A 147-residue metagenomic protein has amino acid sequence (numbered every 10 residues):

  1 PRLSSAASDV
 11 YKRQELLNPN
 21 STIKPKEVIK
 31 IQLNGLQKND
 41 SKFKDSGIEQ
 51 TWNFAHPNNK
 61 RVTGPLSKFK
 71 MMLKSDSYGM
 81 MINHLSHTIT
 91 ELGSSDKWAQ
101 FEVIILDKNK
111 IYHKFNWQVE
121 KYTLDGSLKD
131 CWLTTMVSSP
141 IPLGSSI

Functional and structural regions predicted by a protein language model:
P1-Y11: Single conserved hydrophobic/aromatic residue that forms the stacking wall/gate of nucleotide- or nucleobase-binding
K12-R13, K60: N-terminal secretory signal sequences
L16-S21: TPR-adjacent "capping" and linker segments in tetratricopeptide-repeat scaffold/adaptor proteins
K24-D40, F54: Short, aromatic-enriched amphipathic alpha-helices that serve as compact interaction elements
F43-D96: Short solvent-exposed beta->alpha transition segments
E91-I147: Exposed beta-sheet edge and beta->alpha loop/turn motif
